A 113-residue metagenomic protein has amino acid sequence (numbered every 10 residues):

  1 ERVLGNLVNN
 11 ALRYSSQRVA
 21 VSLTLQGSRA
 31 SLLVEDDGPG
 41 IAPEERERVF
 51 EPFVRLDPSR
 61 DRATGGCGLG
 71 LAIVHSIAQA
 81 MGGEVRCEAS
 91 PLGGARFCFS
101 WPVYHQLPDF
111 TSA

Functional and structural regions predicted by a protein language model:
G5-N6, N10: Conserved polar catalytic motif of the HATPase_c/GHKL fold
R18-S28: Short beta-strand/loop element within the Bergerat-fold HATPase_c
D36: Acidic ATP/Mg2+-coordinating residue in the GHKL
I41-R55: Short conserved segment of the HATPase_c
G70, V74: Short alpha-helical Gxxx[C/S/T] motif in the catalytic ATP-binding
G93-F97: Glycine-rich GHKL/ HATPase_c ATP-binding element in histidine kinases
